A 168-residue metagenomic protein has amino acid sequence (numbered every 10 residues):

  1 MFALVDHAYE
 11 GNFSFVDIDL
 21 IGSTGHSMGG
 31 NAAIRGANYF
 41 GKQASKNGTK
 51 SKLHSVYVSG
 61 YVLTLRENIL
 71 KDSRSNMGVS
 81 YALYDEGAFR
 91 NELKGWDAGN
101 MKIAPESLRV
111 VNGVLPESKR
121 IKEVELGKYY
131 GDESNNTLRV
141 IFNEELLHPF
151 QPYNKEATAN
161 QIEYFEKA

Functional and structural regions predicted by a protein language model:
M1-K167: Soluble extramembrane regions of membrane proteins in the secretory/endomembrane system
